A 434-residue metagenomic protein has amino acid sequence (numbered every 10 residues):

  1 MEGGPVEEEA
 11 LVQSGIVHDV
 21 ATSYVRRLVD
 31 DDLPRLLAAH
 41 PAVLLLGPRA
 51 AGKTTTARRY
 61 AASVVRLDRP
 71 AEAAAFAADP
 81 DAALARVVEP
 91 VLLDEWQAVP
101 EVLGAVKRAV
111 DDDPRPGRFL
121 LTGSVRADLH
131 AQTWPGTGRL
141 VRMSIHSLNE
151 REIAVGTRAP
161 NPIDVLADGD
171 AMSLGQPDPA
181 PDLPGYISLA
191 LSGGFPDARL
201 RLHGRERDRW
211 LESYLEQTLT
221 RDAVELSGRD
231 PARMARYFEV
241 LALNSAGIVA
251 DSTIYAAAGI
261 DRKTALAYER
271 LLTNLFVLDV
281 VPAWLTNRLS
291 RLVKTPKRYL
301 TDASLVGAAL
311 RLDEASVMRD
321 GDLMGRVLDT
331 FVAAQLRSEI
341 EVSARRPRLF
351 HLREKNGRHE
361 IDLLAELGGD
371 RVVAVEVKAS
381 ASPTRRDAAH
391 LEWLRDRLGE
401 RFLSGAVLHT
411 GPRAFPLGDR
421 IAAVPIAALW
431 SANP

Functional and structural regions predicted by a protein language model:
E2-A10, S14, S124, H130-L243 (+1 more regions): Interdomain motor-coupling "hinge/lid" segment immediately C-terminal to the ATP-binding subdomain of NTP-driven enzymes
G4-Q13, H18, R199-R371: Accessory nucleic acid-recognition modules appended to NTPase machines
V20-L36: Pre-Walker A adenine-sensing motif
L45: Hydrophobic anchor at the beta1->P-loop junction of P-loop NTPases
K53: Conserved lysine of the Walker
T56: Hydrophobic positions on the alpha1 helix immediately C-terminal to the Walker A/P-loop
A77-L120: Conserved nucleotide-sensing/catalytic segment adjacent to the nucleotide-binding pocket in NTP-handling enzymes
T410-P434: Domain-level recognition of nuclease-like catalytic cores that cleave nucleotide substrates
